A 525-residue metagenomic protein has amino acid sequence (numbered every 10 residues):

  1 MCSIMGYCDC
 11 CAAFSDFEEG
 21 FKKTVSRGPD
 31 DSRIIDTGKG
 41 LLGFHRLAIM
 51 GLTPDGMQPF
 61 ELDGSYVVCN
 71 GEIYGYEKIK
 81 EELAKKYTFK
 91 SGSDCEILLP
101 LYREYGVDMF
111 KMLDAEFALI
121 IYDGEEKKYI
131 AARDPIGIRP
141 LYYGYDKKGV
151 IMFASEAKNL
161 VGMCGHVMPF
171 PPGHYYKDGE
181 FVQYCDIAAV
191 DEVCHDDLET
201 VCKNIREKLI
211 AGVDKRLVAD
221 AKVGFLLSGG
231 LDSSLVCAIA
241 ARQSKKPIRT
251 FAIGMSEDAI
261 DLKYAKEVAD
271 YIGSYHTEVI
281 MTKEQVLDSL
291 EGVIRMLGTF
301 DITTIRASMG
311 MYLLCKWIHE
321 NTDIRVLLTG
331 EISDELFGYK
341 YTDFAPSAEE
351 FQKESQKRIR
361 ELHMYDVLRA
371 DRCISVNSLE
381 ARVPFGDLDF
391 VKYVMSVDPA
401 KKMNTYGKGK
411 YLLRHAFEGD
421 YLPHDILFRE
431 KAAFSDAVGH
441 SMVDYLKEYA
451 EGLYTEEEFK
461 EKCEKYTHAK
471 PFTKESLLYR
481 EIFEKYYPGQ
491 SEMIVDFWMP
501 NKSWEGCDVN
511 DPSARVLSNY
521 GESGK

Functional and structural regions predicted by a protein language model:
M1-V68, E72, L101-D196, K203-D214 (+4 more regions): N-terminal glutamine amidotransferase
C8-F14, K85, E104, E125-I130 (+5 more regions): ATP-dependent adenylate-handling active sites, centered on carboxylate activation for C-N bond formation
R27-I35, K90-C95, L141, T405-K410: A short, aromatic/hydrophobic, helix- or strand-capping loop or linear motif that either lines the entrance/gate
F44, S91, Q183-D186, A252 (+1 more regions): Structural signal for conserved beta-strand scaffold positions within catalytic alpha/beta enzyme cores
L83-G92, V107-M109, L160-V167, F300-I302 (+1 more regions): Short, polar/flexible loop-turn hinges at active-site or ligand-entry regions and domain interfaces
L98: Acidic-aromatic/histidine active-site loop/patch
Y184-C185, P423-A432: Conserved S-adenosyl-L-methionine
